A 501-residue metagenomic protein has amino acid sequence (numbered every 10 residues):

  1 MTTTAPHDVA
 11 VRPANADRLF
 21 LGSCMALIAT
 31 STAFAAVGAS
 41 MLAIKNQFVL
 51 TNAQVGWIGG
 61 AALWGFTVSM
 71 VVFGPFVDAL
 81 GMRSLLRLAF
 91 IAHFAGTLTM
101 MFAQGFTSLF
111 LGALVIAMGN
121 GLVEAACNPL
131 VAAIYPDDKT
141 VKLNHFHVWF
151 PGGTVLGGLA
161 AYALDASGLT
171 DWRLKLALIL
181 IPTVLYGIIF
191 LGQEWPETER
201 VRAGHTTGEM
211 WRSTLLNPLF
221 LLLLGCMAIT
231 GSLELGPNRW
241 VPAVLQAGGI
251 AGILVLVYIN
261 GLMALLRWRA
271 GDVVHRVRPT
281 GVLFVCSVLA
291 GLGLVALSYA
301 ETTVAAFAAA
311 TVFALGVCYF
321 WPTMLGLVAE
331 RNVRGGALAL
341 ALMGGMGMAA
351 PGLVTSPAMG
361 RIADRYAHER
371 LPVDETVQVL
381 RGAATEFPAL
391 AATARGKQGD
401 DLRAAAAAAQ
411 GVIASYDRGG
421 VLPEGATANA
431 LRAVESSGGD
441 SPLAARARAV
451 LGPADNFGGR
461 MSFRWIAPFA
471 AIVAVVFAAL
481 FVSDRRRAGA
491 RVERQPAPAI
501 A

Functional and structural regions predicted by a protein language model:
V37-M41, S213-L265, G352-I362: Extracytoplasmic gate region of multi-pass secondary transporters
V49, G81, F102-T107, P136 (+2 more regions): Helix-breaking motifs and short loop linkers at transmembrane-helix boundaries and internal kinks in secondary membrane
G60-P75, V257-A270: Central cavity-lining transmembrane alpha-helices of secondary-active solute carriers, predominantly the Major
V68-T107: Conserved MFS/SLC helix-loop-helix module at the cytosolic interface between two early adjacent transmembrane helices
G112-V148: Cytoplasmic helix-loop-helix junction between adjacent transmembrane helices in 12-TM secondary transporters
D137-D138, K142-T198: Helix-loop-helix hairpin linking two adjacent transmembrane segments in secondary transporters
R173-G192, M461-S483: Symmetry-related core transmembrane helices of the 12-TM Major Facilitator Superfamily/SLC fold
P357-F463, A467: Low-complexity, proline/glycine-enriched hydrophobic segments characteristic of transmembrane helices
